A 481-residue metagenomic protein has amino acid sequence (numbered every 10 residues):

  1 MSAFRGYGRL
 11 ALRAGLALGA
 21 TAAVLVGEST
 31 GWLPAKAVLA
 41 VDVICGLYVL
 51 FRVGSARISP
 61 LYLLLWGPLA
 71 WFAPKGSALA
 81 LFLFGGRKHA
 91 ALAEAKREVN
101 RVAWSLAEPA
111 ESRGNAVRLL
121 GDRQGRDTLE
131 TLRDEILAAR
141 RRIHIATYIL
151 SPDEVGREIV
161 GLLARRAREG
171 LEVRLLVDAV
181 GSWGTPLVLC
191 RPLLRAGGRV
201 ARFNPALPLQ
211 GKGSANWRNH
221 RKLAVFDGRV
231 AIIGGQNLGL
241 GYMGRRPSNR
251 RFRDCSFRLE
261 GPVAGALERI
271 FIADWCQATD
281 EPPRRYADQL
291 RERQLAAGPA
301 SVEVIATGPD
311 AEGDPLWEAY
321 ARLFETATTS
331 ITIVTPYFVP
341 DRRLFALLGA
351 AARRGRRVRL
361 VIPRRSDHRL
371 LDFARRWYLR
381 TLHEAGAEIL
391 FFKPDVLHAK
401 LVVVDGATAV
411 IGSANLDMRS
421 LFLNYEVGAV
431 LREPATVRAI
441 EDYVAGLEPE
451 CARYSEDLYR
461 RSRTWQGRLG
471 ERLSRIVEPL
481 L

Functional and structural regions predicted by a protein language model:
M1-W317, R322, T326, S366 (+5 more regions): N-terminal localization/anchoring segments of enzymes in phospholipid and broader phosphate metabolism
W217-N219, P394-L397: Short, small/polar residue-rich loop motifs at catalytic or cofactor-binding pockets
Y337-V358, P363-R364, H368: Helical hairpin unit composed of two closely spaced alpha helices linked by a short loop
R343-F345, D372-A374, V404, F422-N424: Histidine/acidic-residue-rich catalytic or RNA/ligand-binding cores of hydrolases and nuclease-related proteins
I389-K393: Active-site donor-binding acidic/aromatic loop of nucleotide-activated sugar and phosphosugar transferases involved
K400: Catalytic-core elements of nucleic-acid end-processing and repair enzymes
